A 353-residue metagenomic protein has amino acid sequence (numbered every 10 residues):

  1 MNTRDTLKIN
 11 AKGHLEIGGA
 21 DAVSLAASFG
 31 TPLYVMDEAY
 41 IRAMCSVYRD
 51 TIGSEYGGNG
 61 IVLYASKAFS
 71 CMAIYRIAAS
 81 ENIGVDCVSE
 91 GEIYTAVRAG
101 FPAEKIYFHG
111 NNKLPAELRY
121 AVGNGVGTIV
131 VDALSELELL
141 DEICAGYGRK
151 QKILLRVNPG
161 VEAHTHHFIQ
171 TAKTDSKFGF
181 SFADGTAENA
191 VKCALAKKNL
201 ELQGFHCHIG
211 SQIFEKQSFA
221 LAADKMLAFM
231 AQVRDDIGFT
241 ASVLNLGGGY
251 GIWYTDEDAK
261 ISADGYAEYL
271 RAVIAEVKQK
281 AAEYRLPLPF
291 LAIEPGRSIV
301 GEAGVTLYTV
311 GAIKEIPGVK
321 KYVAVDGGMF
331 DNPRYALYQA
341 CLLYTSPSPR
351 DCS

Functional and structural regions predicted by a protein language model:
M1-K152, E188, K192, A196-E201 (+1 more regions): A charged N-terminal "starter" segment
N2-N10, E117, S135-E138, E142 (+3 more regions): Active-site neighborhoods and metal-handling regions in enzymes and metal-associated proteins
A65, K152-N158, H206-H208, N245-G247 (+1 more regions): Short beta-strand segments
A68-S70, G91, N112-L114, A133-S135 (+5 more regions): Active-site-proximal loop/turn and secondary-structure-junction residues that shape catalytic pockets, frequently
A96, L139, Y254, G301 (+1 more regions): Short helix/loop capping segments that flank catalytic or ligand/cofactor-binding pockets
G160-A312: Active-site loop/helix belt of alpha/beta enzymes
Y322-L343: C-terminal catalytic subdomain
Y344-S353: Single conserved hydrophobic/aromatic residue that forms the stacking wall/gate of nucleotide- or nucleobase-binding
